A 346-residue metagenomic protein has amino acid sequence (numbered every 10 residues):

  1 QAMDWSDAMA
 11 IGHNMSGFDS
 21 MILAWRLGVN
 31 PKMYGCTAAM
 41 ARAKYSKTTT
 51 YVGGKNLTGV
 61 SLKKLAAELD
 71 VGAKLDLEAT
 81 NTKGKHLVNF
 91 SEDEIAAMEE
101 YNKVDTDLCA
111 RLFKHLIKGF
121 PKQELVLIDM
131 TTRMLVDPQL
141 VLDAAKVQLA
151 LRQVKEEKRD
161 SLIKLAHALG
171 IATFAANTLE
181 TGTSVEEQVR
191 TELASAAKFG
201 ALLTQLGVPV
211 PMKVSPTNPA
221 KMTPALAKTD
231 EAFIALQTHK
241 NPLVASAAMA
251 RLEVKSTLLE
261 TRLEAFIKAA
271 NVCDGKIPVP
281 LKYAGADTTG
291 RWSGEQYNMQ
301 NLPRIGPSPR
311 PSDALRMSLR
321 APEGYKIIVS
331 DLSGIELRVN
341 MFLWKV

Functional and structural regions predicted by a protein language model:
Q1-A2, E336: Metal-dependent nuclease catalytic cores that hydrolyze phosphodiester bonds in DNA/RNA, characterized by
A2-D7, A321-P322: Flexible, charged surface loops at secondary-structure boundaries
D7-I117, E124, I128: Active-site-proximal helix-loop-helix substrate-binding element of RNase H-like nuclease domains
I11, Y34-G35, L142, I327-D331: Short hydrophobic beta-strand that contains or immediately precedes a catalytic carboxylate
S16-G28, R42-S46, K198-G207, S333-V346: Short active-site loop/helix that positions an aromatic residue
G28, L319-R320: Short, conserved catalytic or adaptor-binding loops enriched in Gly and charged residues
V29-N30, G119, A172, V346: Secondary-structure transition/capping motifs at alpha-helix termini and the adjoining loop/turn into the next element
L57, A67-E68, N81-A314, R320-K326 (+1 more regions): Conserved "right-hand" nucleotidyltransferase catalytic core of DNA-directed polymerases
